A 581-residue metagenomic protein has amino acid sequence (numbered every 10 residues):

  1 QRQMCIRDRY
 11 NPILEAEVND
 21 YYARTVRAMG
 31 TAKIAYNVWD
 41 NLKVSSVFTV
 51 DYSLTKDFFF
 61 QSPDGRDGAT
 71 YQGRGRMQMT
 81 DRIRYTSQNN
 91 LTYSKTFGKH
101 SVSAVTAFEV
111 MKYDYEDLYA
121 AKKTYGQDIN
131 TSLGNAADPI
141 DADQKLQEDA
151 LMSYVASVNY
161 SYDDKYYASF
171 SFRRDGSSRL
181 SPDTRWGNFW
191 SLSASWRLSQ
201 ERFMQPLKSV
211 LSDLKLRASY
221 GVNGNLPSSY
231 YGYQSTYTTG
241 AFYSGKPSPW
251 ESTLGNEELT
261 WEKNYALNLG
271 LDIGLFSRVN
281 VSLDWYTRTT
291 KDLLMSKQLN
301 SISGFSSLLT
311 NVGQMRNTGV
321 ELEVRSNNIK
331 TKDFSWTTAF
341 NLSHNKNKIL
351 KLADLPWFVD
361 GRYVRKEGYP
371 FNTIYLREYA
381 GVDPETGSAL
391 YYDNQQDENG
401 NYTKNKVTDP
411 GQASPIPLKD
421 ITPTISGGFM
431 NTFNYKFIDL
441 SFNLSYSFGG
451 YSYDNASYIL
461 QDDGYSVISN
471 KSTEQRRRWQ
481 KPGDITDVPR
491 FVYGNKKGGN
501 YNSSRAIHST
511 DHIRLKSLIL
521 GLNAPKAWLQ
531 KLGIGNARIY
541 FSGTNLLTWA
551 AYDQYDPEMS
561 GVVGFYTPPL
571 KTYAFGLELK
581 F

Functional and structural regions predicted by a protein language model:
Q1-Q3, R7-L14, F59-R74, D114-A142 (+8 more regions): Surface-exposed loop/turn segments flanking beta-strands in extracellular/periplasmic regions
E15-D20, M29, K33, T70-M79 (+7 more regions): Extracellular loop and loop/strand-boundary signature of outer-membrane beta-barrel proteins
A16-N19, A28, A137-V155, A241-N280 (+4 more regions): Outer-membrane beta-barrel signature, preferentially recognizing the C-terminal barrel domain of Gram-negative
A23, R27, G68-Y167, Y220 (+4 more regions): Outer-membrane beta-barrel transmembrane domain signature of Gram-negative proteins, especially the mid-to-C-terminal
V26-F97, S101, D149-S181, R185-Q200 (+7 more regions): Surface-exposed extracellular loop regions of Gram-negative outer-membrane beta-barrel proteins
D138, S177, S447-R538, G543: Extracytoplasmic gating/loop element in the C-terminal half of outer-membrane beta-barrel translocons and assembly
G232, T236, V312-N317, G361-S388 (+3 more regions): C-terminal beta-signal and terminal closure region of outer-membrane beta-barrel proteins
T310, I329-I421, S452, Q461: Conserved small-residue
